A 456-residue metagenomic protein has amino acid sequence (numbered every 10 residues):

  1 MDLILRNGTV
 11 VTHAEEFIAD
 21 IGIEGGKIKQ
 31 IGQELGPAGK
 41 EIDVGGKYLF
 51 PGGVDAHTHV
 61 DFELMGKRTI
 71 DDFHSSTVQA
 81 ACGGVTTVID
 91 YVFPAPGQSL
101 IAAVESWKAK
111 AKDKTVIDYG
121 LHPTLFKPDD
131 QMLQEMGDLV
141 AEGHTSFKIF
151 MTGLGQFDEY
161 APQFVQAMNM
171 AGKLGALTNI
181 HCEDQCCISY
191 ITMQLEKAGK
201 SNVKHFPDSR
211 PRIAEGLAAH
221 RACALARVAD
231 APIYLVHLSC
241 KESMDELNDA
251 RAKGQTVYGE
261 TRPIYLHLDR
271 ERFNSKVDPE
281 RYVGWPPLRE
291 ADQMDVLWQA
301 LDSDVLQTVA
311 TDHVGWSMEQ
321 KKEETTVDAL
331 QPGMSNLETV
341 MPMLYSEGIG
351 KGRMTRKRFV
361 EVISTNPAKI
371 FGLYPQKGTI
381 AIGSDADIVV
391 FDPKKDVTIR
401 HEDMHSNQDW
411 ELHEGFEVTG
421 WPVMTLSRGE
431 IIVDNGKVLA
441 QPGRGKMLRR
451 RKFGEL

Functional and structural regions predicted by a protein language model:
M1-G52: Histidine-rich, glycine-flanked metal-binding segment
G8, G26, G46, H57 (+14 more regions): Divalent metal-coordination and catalytic microenvironments
V44-K114, Q131: Metal-associated gating/positioning segment near the N- to mid-region
I89-D90, G120-P123, P232-H237: Short catalytic-loop micro-motif centered on adjacent basic/acidic residues
I101-I117, V165-I180, T339: Alpha-helix-loop-beta-strand connector modules within alpha/beta enzyme cores
Q131-V309, T325: Histidine/acidic residue-rich metal-binding segments in metalloenzymes
S201-P232, R281, D302-S303, Q307-V309 (+1 more regions): His/Asp/Glu-enriched, well-ordered alpha-helical/loop segment that forms or immediately abuts the divalent-metal
T325-V327, I382-L448: C-terminal cap of metal-dependent C-N hydrolases
